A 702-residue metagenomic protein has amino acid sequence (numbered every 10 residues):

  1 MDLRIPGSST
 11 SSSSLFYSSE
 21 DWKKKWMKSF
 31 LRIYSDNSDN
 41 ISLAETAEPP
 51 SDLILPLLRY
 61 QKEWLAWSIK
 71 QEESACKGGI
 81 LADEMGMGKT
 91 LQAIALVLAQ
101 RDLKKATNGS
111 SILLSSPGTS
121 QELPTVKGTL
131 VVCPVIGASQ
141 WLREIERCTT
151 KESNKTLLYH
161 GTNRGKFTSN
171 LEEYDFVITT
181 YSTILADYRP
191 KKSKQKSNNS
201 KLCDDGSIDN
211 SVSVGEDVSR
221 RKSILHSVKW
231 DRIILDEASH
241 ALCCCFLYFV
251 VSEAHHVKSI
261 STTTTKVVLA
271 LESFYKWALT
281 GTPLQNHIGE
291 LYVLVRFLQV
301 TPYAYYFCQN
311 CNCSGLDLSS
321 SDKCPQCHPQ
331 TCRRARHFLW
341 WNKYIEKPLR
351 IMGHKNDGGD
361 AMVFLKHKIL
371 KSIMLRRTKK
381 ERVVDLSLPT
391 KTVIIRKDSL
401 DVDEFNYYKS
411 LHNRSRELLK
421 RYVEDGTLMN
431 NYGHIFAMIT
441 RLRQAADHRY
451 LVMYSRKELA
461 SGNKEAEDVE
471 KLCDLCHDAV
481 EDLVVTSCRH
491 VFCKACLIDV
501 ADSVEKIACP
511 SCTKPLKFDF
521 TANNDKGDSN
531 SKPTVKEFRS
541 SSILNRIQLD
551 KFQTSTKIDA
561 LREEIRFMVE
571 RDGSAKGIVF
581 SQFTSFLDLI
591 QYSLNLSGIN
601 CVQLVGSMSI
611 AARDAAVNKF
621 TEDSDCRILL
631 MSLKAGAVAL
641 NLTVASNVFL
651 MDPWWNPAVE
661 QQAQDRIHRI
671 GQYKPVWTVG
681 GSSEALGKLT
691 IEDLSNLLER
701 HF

Functional and structural regions predicted by a protein language model:
M1-N37, E173, F702: Charged, low-complexity intrinsically disordered regions
L3, G7-S14, C327, K347-D357 (+1 more regions): Intrinsically disordered, low-complexity proline-rich segments enriched in Ser/Thr
K28-R350, H367-L386, D401-F405, N413-F702: ASCE P-loop NTPase motor core, strongest for the SF2 helicase catalytic module
I351-D360, V393-S399: A short helix-loop-helix "switch/interaction" segment in the helical subdomain of ASCE P-loop NTPases
V363: ATP-binding catalytic core of ATPases
